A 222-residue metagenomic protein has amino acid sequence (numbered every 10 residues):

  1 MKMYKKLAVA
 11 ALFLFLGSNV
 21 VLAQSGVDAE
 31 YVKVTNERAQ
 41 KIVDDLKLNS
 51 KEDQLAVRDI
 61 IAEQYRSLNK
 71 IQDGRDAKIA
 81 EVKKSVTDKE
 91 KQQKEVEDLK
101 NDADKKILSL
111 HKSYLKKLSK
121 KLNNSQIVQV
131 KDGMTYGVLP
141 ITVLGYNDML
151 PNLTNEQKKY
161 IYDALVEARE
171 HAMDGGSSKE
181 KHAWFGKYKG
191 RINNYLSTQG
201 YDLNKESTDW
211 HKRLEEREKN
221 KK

Functional and structural regions predicted by a protein language model:
M1-A29: Bacterial Sec-dependent N-terminal signal peptides
Q24-K222: Charge-rich (acidic/polar
